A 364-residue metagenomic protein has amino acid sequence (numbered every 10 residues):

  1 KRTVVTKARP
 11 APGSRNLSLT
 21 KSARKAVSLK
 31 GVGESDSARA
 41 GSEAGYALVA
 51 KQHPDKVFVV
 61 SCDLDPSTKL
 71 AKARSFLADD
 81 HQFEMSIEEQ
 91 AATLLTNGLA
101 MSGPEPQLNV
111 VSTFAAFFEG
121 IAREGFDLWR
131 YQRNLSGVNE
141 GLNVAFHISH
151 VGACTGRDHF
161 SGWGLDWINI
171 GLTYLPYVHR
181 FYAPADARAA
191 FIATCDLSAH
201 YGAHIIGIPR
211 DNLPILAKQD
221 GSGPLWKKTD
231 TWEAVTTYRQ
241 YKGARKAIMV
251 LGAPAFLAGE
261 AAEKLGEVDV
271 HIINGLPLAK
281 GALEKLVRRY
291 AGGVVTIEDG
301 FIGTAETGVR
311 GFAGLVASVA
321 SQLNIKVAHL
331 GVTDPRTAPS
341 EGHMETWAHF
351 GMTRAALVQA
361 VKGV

Functional and structural regions predicted by a protein language model:
K1-P214, H349, R354: Thiamine diphosphate
K1-R2, K7, S75, C154-D158 (+1 more regions): Thiamine diphosphate
